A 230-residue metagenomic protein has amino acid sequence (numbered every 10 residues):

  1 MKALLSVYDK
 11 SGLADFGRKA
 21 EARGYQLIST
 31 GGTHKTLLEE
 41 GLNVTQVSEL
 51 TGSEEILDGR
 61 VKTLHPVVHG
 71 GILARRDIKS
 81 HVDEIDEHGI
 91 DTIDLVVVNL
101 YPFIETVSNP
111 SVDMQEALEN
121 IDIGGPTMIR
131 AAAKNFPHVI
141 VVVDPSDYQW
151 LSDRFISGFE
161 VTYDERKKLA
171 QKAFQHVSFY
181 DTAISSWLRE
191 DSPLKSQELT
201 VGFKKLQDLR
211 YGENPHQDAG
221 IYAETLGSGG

Functional and structural regions predicted by a protein language model:
M1-K2, A22-Y25, E40-N43, P66-H69 (+9 more regions): Short coil/turn connectors at secondary-structure junctions
M1-L50: N-terminal glycine-/serine-/threonine-rich phosphate-binding loop
L5-V7, Q26-G31, Q46-E49, A74 (+4 more regions): General beta-strand structural signal in soluble alpha/beta enzymes
D15-G17, L38-L42, E49, I56-G59 (+7 more regions): Short acidic, glycine/serine/threonine-rich loops at helix termini
Y25, G31-K35, L42, E49-G52 (+4 more regions): Short, ordered loop/turn segments at secondary-structure junctions
G32-P102: Glycine-rich nucleotide/cofactor/substrate-binding loop typically near the N-terminus or early in the first domain
L95-E119, I123-V161, T225-G230: A short, charged helix-loop
S146, W150-R154, G158-G230: Active-site loops and adjacent core secondary-structure elements that bind or stabilize anionic groups
